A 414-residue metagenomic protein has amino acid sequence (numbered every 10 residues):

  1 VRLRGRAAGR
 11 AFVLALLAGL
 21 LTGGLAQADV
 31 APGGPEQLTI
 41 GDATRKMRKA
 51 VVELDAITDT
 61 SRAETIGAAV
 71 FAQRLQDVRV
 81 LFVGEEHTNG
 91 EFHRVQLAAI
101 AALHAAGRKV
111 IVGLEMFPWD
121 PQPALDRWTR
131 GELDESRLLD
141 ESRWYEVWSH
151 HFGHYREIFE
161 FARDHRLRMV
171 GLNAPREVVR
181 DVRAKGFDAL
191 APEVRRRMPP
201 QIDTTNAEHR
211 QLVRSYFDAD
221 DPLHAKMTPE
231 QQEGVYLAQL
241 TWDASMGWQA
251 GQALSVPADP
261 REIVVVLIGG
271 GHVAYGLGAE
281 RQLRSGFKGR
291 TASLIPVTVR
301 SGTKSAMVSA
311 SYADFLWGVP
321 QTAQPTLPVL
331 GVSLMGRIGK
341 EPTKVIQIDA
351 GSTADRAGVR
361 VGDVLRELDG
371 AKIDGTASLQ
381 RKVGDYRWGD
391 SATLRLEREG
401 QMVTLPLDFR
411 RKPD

Functional and structural regions predicted by a protein language model:
R2-V13: Bacterial N-terminal signal peptides that target proteins for export
A11-G23: Bacterial N-terminal signal peptides
D29-V78: N- or domain-start disorder-to-order transition segments that initiate the globular core
A63-E64, A68-A105: Zymogen propeptides
A106, I111, P123-A253: A substrate-binding/cap region within the structured catalytic cores of diverse enzymes
M307-D349, D385, P406-D414: PDZ/PDZ-like peptide-tail recognition elements
A354-T376: Conserved PDZ fold ligand-binding element
R360, R366, R381-D414: PDZ-domain C-terminal substructure recognizer with occasional recognition of PDZ-binding tails
